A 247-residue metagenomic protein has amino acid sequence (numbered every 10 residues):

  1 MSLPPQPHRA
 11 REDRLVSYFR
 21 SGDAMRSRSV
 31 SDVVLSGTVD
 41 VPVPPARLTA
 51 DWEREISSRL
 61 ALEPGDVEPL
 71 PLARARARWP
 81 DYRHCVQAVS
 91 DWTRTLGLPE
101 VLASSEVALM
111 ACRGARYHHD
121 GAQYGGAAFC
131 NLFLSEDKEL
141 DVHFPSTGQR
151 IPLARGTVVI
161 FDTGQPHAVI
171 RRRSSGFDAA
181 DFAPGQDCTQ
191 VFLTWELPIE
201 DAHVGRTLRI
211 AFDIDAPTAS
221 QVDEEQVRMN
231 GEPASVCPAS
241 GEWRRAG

Functional and structural regions predicted by a protein language model:
M1-P99: Non-heme Fe(II)/2-oxoglutarate
H8, D13-S17, P80-V86, S104-M110 (+5 more regions): Short linear motifs at secondary-structure transitions and domain/linker junctions
E12, A46, A73, A111-C112 (+2 more regions): Generic detection of intrinsically disordered/low-complexity segments and helix-coil linkers/edges
S36, V41-V43, L70, A77 (+4 more regions): Generic preference for hydrophobic/aromatic residues in regular secondary structure cores
L62-R78, S104-V107, E225-E242: Short glycine-rich, low-complexity/disordered patches
W92-I160, Q165: Catalytic core of non-heme Fe(II) oxygenases with the double-stranded beta-helix
H143-G247: Catalytic core of Fe(II)/2-oxoglutarate
